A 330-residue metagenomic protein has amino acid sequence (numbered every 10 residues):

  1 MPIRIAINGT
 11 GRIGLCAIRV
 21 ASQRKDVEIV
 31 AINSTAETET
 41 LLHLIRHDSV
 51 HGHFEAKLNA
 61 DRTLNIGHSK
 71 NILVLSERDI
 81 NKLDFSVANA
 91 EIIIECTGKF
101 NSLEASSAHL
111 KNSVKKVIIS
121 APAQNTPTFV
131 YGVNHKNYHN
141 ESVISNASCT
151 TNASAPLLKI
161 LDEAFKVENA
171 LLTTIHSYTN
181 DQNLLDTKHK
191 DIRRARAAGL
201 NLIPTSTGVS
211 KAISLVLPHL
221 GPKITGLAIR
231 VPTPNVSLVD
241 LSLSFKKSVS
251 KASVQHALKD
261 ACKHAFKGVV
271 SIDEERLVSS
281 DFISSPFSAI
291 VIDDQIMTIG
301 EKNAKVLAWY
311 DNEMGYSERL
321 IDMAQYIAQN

Functional and structural regions predicted by a protein language model:
M1-A195, D322: N-terminal Rossmann-like NAD(P) cofactor-binding subdomain of oxidoreductases, focused on the glycine-rich
G9, A17, E28, A105 (+11 more regions): General structural feature for long, well-ordered alpha-helical segments within catalytic domains of soluble enzymes
S22-D26, K159-V167, S177-N180, T207 (+5 more regions): Generic secondary-structure signature for well-ordered alpha-helical cores
N137-Y138, R194, V231-S237, T298-E301: Short, flexible turn/loop "capping" segments at secondary-structure junctions
N140-E141, A197-G199, V236-D240, N303-K305: Short, solvent-exposed beta-strand edge segments and adjacent coil->beta transition regions
A147-S148, L202-P204, Y310: Hydrophobic alpha-helical scaffolding
E163, V167-P234: Acidic, glycine-rich segments within the central catalytic cores of soluble metabolic enzymes that bind/position
G226, L238, S242-N330: C-terminal active-site/capping subdomain that shapes the small-molecule cofactor and substrate pocket of enzyme
